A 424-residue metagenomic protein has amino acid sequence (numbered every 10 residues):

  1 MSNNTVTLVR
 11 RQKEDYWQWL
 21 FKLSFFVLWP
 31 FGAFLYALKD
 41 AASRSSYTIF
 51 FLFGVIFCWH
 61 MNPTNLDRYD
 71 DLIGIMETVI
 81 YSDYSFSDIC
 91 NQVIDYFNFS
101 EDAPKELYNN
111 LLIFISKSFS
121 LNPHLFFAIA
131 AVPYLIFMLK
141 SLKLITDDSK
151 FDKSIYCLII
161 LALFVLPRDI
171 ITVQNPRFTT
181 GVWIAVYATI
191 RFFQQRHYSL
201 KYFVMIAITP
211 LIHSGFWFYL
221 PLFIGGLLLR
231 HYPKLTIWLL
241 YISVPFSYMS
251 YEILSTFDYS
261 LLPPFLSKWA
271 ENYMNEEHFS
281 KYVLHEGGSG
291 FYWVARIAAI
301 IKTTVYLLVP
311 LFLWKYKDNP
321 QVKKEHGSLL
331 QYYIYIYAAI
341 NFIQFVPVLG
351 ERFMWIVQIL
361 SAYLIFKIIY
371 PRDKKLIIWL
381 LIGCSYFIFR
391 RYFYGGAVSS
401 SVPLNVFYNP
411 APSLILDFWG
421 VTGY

Functional and structural regions predicted by a protein language model:
R44-Q92: Extracytoplasmic loop-helix module adjacent to an early transmembrane segment
Y69-D88, F218-E351, G396-Y424: Alpha-helical transmembrane segments and terminal signal-anchor/GPI-anchor hydrophobic tails, characterized by long
I73-T78, I89-L121: Short hydrophobic/aromatic helix or loop-helix immediately within or flanking a transmembrane segment in polytopic
I129-D148: Transmembrane-helix motifs of polytopic, lipid-linked glycan transferases
L142-F164: Transmembrane-helix signature of polytopic, membrane-embedded enzymes that assemble or transfer cell-envelope glycans
I159, P167-A185, I212, P310-R372: Membrane-water interface signatures at transmembrane helix termini and the short loops that connect adjacent helices
A185-L200: Membrane-interface transmembrane helices that cradle and orient dolichyl/undecaprenyl
L200-I224, N341: Membrane-interface alpha helices of multi-pass inner-membrane proteins
